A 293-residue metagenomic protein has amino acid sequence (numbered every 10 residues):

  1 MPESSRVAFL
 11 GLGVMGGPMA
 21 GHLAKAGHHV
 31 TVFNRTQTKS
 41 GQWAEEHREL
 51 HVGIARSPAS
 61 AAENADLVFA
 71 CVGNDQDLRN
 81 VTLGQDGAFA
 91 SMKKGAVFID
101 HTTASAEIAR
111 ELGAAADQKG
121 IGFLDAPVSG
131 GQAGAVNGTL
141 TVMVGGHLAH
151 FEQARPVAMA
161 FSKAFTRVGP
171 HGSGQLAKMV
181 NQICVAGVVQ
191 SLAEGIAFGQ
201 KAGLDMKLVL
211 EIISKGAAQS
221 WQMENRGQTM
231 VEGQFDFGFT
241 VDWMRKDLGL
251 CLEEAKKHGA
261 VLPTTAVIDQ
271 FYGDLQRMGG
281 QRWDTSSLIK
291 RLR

Functional and structural regions predicted by a protein language model:
M1-A70, A96, H101-T102, Q132: NAD(P)+-binding Rossmann beta1-loop-alpha1 motif at the extreme N-terminus of oxidoreductases
M19-A20, L112, V157, F198: Hydrophobic residues within alpha-helices that form the first helical element adjacent to the glycine-rich loop
V30, I54, G122-L124, F165 (+2 more regions): Hydrophobic beta-strand scaffold residues
P58-A70, N74-I121: Rossmann-fold NAD(P) dinucleotide-binding segment
V72, T103-I183: Rossmann-fold dinucleotide-binding core
G138-G145, T166, P170-A202, I213-N225 (+1 more regions): Active-site-proximal catalytic alpha-helix in oxidoreductases
H171, Q175-L176, Q219-T285, L292: Interdomain hinge/lid region at the active-site interface of Rossmann-like NAD(P)-dependent oxidoreductases
